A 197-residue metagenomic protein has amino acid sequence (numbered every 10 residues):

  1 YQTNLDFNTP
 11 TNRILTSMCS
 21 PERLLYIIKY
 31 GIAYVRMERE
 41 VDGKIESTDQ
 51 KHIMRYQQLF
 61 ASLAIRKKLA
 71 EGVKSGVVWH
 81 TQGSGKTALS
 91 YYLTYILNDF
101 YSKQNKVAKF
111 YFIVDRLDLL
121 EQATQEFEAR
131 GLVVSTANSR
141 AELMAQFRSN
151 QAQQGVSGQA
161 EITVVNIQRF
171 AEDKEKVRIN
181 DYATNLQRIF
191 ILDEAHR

Functional and structural regions predicted by a protein language model:
Y1-V114, D118, Q122-V134, G158 (+2 more regions): ATP-dependent helicase/translocase motor core
D6-R13, E142-M144, D193-R197: Short C-terminal domain-edge/linker segments immediately following a structured domain
R23-I27, E142, R178: Exposed alpha-helical structural elements
N98, E126, N150-A152, V177: Extracellular/periplasmic ectodomains of large secreted or surface enzymes and adhesion receptors
L117, A137-S149, I167-E172: Conserved helicase motor
A123, F147, Q151, K174 (+1 more regions): Solvent-exposed, flexible loop/coil residues
A141-T163, D181-Y182: Conserved motor-coupling elements within RecA-like helicase/translocase cores
I162-R197: Conserved RecA-like ASCE ATPase "motif II neighborhood" in helicase/translocase motors
